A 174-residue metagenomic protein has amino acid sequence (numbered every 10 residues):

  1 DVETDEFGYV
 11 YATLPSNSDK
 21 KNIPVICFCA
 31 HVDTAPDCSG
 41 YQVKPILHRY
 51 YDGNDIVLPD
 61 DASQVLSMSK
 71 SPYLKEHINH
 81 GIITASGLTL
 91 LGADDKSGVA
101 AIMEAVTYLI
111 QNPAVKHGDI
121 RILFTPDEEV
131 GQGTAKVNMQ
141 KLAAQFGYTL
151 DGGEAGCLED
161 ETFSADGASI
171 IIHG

Functional and structural regions predicted by a protein language model:
D1-G81: Acidic/His- and Gly-rich active-site-bordering loop/insert found across diverse amide/peptide-bond hydrolases
L14, I172-G174: Short beta-strand-to-loop capping motifs
K75-G167, I171: Acidic/histidine-rich catalytic neighborhood of metal-dependent amide-processing enzymes
